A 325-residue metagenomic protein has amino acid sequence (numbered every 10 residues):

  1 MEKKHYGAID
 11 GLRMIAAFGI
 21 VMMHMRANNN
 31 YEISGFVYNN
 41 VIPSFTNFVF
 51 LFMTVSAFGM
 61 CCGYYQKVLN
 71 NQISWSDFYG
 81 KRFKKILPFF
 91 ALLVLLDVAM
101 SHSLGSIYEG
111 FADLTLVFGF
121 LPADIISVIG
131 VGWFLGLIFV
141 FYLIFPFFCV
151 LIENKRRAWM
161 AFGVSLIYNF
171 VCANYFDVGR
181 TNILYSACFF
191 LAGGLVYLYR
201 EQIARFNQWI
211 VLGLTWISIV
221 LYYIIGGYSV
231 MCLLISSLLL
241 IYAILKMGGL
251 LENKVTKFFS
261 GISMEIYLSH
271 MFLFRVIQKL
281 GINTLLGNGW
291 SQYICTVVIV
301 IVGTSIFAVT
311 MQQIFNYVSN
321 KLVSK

Functional and structural regions predicted by a protein language model:
M1-F170, I262, T284-K325: Membrane-cytosol interface segments of multi-pass membrane proteins, especially ER/Golgi lipid-handling enzymes
G7, V37-V49, D124-L137, C172-A192 (+3 more regions): Interfacial loop-to-helix transition and helix-capping segments at the boundaries of transmembrane helices
F18-R26, V117-L121, G163-Y175, G213-G226 (+1 more regions): Aromatic-anchored segments of alpha-helical transmembrane domains
F52, L69-N70, P122, V171-V178 (+3 more regions): Juxtamembrane membrane-interface segments at transmembrane alpha-helix termini
G59, L143, L191-L198, L238-A243: Specific aromatic-rich, kink-prone transmembrane helix
L151-V164, A192, V196-V220: Hydrophobic alpha-helical segments of polytopic membrane proteins
F190, S218-V318: Alpha-helical transmembrane segments of multi-pass integral membrane proteins
